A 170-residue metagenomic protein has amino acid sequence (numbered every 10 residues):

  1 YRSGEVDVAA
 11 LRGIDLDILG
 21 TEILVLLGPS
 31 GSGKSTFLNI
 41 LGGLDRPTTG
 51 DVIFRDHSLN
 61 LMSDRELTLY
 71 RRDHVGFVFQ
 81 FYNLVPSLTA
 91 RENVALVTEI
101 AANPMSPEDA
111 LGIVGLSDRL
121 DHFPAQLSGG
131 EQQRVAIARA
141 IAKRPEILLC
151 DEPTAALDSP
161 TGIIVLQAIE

Functional and structural regions predicted by a protein language model:
Y1-E170: ABC family nucleotide-binding domain
